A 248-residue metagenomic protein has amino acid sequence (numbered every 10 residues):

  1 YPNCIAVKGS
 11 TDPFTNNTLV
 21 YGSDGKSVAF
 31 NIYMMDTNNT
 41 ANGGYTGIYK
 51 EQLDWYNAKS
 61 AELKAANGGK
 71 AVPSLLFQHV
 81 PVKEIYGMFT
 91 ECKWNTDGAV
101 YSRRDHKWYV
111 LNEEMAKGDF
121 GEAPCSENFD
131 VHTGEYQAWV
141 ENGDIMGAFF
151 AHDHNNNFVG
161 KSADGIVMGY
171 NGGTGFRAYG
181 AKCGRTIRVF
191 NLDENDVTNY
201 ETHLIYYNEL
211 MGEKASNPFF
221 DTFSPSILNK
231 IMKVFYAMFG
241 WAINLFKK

Functional and structural regions predicted by a protein language model:
Y1-G69: Extended active-site neighborhood of metal-dependent phosphoesterases/phosphodiesterases
Y1-N3, M88, V159-D164: Metal-dependent catalytic neighborhoods of phosphoester/phosphodiester hydrolases
N3, K8, G43-Y45, D97 (+2 more regions): Acidic/histidine-rich helix-loop elements that form or flank divalent-metal/phosphate-binding sites at the catalytic
I5-S10, L75-L76, H203-I205: A generic structural motif
F14-K26, I32, G121, S126-E127 (+2 more regions): Binuclear metal-dependent phosphoesterase catalytic core
N31-Y33, Y45-N157: His/acidic metal-ligating clusters that form di-metal
T37-N42, V80-E84, D153-N156, G173-R177 (+1 more regions): Solvent-exposed loop/turn segments at secondary-structure junctions within structured extracellular/periplasmic domains
I227-K248: Membrane- and interface-active hydrophobic/amphipathic segments that mediate membrane binding, fusion, translocation
